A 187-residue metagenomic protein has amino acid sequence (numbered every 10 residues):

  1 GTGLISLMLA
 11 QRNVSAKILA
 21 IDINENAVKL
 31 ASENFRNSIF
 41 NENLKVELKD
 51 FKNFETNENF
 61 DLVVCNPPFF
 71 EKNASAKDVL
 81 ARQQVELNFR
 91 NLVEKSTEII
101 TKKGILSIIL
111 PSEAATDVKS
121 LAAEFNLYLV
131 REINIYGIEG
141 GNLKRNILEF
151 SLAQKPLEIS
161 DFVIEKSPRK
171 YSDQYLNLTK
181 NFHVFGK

Functional and structural regions predicted by a protein language model:
T2-S15: Conserved SAM-binding loop of SAM-dependent methyltransferases across substrates and taxa, primarily the Class I
K17-D22: Conserved SAM-binding motif I beta-strand of class I
A31-S32: Conserved SAM-binding loop
I39-F51: Conserved SAM-binding strand-loop segment of SAM-dependent methyltransferases
K52-V63: A short acidic, Gly/Pro-enriched loop at the edge of an enzyme's catalytic core that lines a small-molecule cofactor
P67-L92: Mobile active-site "lid"/loop adjacent to the S-adenosyl-L-methionine
N88-L148: Conserved Class I SAM-dependent methyltransferase catalytic core
N142-K187: SAM/dcSAM-binding transferase cores
